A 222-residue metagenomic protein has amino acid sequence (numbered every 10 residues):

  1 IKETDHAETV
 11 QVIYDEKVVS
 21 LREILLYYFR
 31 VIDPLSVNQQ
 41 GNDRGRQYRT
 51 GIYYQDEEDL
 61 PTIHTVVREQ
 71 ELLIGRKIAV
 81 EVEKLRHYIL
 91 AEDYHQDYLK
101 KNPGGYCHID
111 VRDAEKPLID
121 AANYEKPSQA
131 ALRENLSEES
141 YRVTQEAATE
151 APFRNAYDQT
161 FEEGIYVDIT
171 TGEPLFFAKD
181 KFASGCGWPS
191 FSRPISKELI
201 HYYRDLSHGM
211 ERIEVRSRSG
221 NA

Functional and structural regions predicted by a protein language model:
I1-A222: Flexible coil/turn and secondary-structure edge motifs
